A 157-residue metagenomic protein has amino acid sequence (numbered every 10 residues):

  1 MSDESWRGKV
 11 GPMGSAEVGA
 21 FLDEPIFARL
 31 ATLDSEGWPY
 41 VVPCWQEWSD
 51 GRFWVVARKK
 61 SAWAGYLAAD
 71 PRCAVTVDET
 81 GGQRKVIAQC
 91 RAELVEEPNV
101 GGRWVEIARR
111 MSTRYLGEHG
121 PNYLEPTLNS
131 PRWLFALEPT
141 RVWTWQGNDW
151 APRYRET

Functional and structural regions predicted by a protein language model:
M1-M13, Q83-T157: Charged, gly/pro-rich active-site loop segments
D3-T32: Short, conserved active-site entrance elements at the starts or edges of catalytic domains
E4-V10, K60-T80, Y115-G117: Short, solvent-exposed cationic patches
G14-E17, V41-V42, K60-A62, P121-Y123: A generic local structural motif
A20-F21, Y66, A136: Well-formed, non-transmembrane alpha-helical positions, independent of function
L22-D23, A68-A69, L128: Alpha-helix boundary recognition
P25-K59, G65-L67, C73-D78, K85-Q89: Short beta-strand segments
I26-F27, R72, L116, V142: Generic structural signal for secondary-structure transition and capping sites
